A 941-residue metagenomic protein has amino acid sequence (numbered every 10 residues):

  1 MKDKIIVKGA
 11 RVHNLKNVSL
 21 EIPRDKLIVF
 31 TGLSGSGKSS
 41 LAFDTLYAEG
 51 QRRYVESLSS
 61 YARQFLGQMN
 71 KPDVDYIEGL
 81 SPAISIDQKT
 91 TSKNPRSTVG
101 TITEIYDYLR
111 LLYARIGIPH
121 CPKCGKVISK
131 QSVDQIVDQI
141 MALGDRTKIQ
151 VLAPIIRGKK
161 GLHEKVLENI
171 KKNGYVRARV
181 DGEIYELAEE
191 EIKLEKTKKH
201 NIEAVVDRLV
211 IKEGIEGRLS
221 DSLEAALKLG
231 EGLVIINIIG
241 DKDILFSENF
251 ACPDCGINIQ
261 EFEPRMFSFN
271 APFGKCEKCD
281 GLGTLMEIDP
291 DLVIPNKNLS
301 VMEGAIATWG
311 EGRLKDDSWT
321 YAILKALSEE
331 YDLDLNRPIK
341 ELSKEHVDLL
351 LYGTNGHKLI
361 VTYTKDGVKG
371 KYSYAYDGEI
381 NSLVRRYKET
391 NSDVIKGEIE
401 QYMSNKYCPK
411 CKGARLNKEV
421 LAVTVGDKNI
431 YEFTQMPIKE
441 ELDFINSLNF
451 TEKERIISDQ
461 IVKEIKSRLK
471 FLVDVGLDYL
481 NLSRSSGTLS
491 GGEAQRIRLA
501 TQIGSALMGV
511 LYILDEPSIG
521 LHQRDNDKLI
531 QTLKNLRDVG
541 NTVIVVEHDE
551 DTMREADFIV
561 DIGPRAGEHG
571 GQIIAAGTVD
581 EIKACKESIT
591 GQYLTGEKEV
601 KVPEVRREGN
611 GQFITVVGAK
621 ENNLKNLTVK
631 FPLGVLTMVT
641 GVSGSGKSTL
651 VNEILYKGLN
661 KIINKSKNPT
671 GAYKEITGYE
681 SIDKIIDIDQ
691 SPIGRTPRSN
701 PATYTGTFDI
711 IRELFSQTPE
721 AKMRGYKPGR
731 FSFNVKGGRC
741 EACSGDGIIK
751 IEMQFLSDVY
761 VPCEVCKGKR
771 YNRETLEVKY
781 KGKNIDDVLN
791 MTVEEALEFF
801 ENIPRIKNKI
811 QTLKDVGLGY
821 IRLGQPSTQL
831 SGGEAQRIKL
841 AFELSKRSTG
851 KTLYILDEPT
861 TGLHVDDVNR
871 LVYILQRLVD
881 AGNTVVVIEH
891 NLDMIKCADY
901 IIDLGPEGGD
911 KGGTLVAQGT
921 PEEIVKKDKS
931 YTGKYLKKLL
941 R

Functional and structural regions predicted by a protein language model:
M1-R941: Conserved phosphate-binding elements of NTP-dependent enzyme cores
